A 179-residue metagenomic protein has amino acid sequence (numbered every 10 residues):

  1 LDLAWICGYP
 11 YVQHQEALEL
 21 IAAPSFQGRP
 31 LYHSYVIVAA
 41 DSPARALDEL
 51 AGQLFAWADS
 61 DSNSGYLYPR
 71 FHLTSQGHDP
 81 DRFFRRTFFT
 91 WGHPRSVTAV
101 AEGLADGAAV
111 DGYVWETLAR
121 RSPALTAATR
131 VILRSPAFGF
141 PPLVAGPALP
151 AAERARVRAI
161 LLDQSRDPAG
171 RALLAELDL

Functional and structural regions predicted by a protein language model:
L1, L50, V100-A101, L143: Hydrophobic residues within well-ordered alpha-helices
L1, P80-T98, A137-G139: Short helix-initiation/N-cap motifs at beta->coil->alpha
L1-P43, G112: Short, glycine-/small- and polar/acidic-enriched structural segments that line small-molecule recognition paths
W5-A17, T74-S75, A101, D106-T126: A ligand-binding cleft/hinge motif common to bilobed small-molecule-binding domains
Q27, G65-F88, E116-A124: Ligand-binding cleft/hinge of the Venus flytrap
Q27-V38, P123-S165, R171, A175-L179: Periplasmic-binding protein-like
V38-D59, R82: Flexible hinge/capping segments at coil-to-helix
A56-S75, A159-L179: Ligand-binding clefts/hinges and TM-proximal coupling segments of bilobed small-molecule sensing domains
